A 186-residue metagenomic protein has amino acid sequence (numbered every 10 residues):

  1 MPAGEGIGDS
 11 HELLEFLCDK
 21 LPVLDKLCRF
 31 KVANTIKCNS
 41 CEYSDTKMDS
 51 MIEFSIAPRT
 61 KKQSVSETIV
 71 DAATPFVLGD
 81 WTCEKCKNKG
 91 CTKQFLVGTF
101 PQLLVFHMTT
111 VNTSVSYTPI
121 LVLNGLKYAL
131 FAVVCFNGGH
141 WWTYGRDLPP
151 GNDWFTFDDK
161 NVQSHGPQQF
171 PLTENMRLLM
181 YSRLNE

Functional and structural regions predicted by a protein language model:
M1-S55: Papain-like cysteine protease catalytic cores
Y43-E186: Exposed substrate/partner-binding surface patches
